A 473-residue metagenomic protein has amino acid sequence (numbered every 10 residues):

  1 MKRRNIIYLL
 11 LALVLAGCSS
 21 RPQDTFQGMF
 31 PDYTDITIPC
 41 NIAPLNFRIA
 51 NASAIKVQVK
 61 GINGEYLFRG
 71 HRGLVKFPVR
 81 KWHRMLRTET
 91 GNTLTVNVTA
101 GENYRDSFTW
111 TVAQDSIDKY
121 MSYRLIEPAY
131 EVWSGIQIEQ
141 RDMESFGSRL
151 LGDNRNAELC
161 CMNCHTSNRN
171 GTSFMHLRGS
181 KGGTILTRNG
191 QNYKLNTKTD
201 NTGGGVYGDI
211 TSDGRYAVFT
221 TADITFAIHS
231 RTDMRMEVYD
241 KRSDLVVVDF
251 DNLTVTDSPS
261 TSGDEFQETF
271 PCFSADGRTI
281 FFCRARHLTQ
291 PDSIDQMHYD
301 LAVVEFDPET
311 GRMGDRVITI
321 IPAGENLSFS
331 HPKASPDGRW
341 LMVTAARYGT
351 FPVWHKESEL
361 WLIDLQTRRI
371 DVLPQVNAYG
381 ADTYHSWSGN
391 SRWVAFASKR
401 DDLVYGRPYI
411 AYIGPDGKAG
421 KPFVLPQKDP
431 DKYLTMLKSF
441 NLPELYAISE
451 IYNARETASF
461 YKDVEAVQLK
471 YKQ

Functional and structural regions predicted by a protein language model:
M1-I7: Bacterial N-terminal signal peptides that target proteins for export
Y8-A16: Bacterial N-terminal signal peptides
C18-Q473: Sequence signature of WD/YWTD-type beta-propeller architectures
